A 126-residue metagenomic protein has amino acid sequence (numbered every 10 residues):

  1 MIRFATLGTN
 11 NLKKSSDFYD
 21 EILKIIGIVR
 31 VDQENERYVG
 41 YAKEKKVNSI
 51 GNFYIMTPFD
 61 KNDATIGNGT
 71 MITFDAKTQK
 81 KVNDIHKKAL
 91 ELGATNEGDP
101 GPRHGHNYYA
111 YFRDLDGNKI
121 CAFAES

Functional and structural regions predicted by a protein language model:
M1, T65-N68, H104: Short glycine-enriched loop/turn motifs at secondary-structure junctions
M1-S16, I72, S126: N-terminal beta-strand motif that seeds the catalytic metal site of vicinal oxygen chelate
G8, G67-G69, G98: Glycine-centered small-residue hotspots that permit tight backbone geometry or close packing
G8-I50: Core segments of cupin and vicinal oxygen chelate
K14-D17, E21-K24, K80-E91: Replace "anionic and nucleotidyl ligands
R37-V39, T70, H106-A110: Short beta-strand micro-motifs in enzyme catalytic cores
Y41-D84: Long, continuous compositionally biased terminal/linker segments
H86-S126: Vicinal oxygen chelate
